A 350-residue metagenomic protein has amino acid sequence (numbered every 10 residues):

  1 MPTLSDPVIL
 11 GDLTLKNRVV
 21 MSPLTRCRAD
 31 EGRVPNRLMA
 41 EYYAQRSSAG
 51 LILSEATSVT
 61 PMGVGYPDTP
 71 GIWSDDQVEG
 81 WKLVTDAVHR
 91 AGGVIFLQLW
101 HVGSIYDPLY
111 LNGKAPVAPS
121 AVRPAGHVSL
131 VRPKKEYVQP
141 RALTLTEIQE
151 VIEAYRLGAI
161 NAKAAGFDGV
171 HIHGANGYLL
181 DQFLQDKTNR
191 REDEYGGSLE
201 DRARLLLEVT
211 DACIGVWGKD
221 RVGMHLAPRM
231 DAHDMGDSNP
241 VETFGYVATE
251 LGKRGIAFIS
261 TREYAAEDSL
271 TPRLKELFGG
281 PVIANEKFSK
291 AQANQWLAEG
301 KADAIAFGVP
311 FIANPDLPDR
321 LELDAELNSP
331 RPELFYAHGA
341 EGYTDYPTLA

Functional and structural regions predicted by a protein language model:
M1-A350: Flavin-dependent oxidoreductase catalytic cores
